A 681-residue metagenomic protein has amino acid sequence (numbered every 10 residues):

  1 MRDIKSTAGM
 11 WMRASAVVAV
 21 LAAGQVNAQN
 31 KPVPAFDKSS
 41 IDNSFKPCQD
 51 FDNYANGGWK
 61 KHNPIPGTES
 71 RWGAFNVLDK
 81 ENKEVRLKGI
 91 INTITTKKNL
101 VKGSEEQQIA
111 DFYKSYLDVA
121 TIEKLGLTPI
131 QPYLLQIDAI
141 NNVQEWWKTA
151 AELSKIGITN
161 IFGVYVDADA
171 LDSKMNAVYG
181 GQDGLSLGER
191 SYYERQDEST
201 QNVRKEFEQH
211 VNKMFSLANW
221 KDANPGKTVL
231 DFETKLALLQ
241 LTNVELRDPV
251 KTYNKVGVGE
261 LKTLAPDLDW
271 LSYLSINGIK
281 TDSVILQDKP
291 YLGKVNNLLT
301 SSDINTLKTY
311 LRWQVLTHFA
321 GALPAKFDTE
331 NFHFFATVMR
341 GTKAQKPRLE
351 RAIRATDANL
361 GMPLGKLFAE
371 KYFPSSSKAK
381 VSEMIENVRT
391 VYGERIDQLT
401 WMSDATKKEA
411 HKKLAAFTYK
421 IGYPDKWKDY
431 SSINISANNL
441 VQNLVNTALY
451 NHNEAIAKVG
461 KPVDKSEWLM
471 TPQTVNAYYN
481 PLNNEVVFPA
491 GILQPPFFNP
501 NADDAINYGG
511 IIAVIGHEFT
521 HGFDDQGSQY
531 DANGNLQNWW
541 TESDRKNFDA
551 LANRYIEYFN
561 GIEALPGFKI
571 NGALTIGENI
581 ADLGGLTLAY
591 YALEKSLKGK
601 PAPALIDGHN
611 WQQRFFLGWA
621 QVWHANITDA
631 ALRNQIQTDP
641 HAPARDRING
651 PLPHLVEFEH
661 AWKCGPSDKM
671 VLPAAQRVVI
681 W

Functional and structural regions predicted by a protein language model:
M1-N30: Bacterial Sec-dependent N-terminal signal peptides
Q29-S39: Short, Gly/Pro- and small/polar-rich lid/capping loops
S40-K61, D197-S216, I576, L583-L588: Hydrophobic/aromatic-rich, well-ordered segments within soluble, folded domains that form packed cores
K46-Q49, Y54-T121: Active-site-surrounding "flap" and adjacent substrate/cofactor-binding loops of secreted or lumenal enzymes, prototyped
G57, H62-P66, V164-Y165, E189-S191 (+4 more regions): Short, solvent-exposed loop/turn and secondary-structure capping segments
E69, V101-Q108, N219-V229, E245-V250 (+3 more regions): Short, glycine/acidic-rich hinge or "gate" loops at secondary-structure transitions that mediate conformational
I91-E383, N387: Noncatalytic, helix-rich "gating/capping" subdomain that lines the substrate-entry/channel surface of large enzyme
L264-L268, I285-K289, K346-L349, I353 (+2 more regions): Intrinsically disordered, low-complexity linker/terminal regions across diverse proteins
